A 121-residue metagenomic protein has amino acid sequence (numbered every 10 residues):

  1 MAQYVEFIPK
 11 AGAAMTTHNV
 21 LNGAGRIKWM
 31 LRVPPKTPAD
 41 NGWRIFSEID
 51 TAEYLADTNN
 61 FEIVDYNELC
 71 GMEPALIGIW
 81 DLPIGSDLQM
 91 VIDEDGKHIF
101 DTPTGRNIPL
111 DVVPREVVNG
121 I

Functional and structural regions predicted by a protein language model:
A2-T17: Short acidic, Pro/Gly- and aromatic-enriched capping/linker segments at domain boundaries
I27-R32, L88-I92: Broad, structure-driven detector of short, well-ordered beta-strand segments within folded domains
M30-P83: Acidic, aromatic-enriched beta-alpha/helix-loop junctions
Y66-V112: Short, compact, well-ordered microdomains
P114-I121: Short acidic DE-rich linear segments
